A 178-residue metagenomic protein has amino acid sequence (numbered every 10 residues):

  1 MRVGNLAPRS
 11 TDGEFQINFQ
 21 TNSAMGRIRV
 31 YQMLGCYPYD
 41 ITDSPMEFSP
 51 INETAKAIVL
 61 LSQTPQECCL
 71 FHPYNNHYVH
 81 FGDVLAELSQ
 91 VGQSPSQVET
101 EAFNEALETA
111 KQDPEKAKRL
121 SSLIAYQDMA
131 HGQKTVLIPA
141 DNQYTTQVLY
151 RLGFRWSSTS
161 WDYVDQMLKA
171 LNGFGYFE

Functional and structural regions predicted by a protein language model:
M1-R2, L70-Y74, P139: A structural signal for short, well-ordered beta-strand segments and their strand-loop junctions that often border
R2-M46, I51-K56, L60: NAD(P)-dependent short-chain dehydrogenase/reductase
R9-G13, C36-E47, Q66-Y74, M129 (+1 more regions): Glycine- and acidic
F48, Y78, P139: Short aromatic/basic micro-patch
A57-A130, W156, L168-G175: Mid/C-terminal beta-alpha module of Rossmann-like enzyme folds, strongest in SDR-family dehydrogenases/epimerases
A125-T135, T145-T146: A conserved mid-domain beta-alpha-beta active-site/ligand-binding segment of alpha/beta enzyme cores
P139-E178: Amphipathic terminal alpha-helices
